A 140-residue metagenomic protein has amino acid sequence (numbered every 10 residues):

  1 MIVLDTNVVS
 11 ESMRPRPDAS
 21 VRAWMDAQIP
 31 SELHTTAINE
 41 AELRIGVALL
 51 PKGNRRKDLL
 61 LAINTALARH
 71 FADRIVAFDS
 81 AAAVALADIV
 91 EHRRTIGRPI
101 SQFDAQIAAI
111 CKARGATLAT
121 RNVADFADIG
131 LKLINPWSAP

Functional and structural regions predicted by a protein language model:
M1, Q106-P140: Acidic, PIN/NYN-like endoribonuclease modules and their adjacent C-terminal/linker elements
M1-T36, A48-A66, P140: Short, well-structured N-terminal submotif of metal-dependent ribonuclease cores
N7, S20, V84, Q106 (+1 more regions): Active-site phosphate/pyrophosphate-handling residues
V9, E40-L43, A83, F126: A generic structural signal for short hydrophobic patches within well-formed alpha-helices
E11-S12, W24, G46, L86-I89 (+2 more regions): Residues that scaffold the ATP/ADP-binding catalytic core of kinase and kinase-like folds
I29, F71, I129-G130: Short, structured coil segments at secondary-structure junctions
A37-N39, D79, W137-P140: Residues at the C-termini of beta-strands that transition into short coil/loop
I45-P51, R69-A119: Active-site neighborhoods of divalent-metal-dependent phosphate/nucleic-acid chemistry enzymes
